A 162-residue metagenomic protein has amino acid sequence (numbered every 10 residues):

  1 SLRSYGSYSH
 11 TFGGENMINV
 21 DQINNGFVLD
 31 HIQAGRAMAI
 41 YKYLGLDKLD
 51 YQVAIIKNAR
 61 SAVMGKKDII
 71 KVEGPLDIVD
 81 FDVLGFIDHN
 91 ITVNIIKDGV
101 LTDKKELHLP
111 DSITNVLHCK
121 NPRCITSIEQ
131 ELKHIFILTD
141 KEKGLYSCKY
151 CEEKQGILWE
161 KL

Functional and structural regions predicted by a protein language model:
Y8-K105: Interaction interfaces in information-processing and related assembly proteins
T102-L162: Cys/His-clustered metal-coordination modules, chiefly Zn-binding fingers
